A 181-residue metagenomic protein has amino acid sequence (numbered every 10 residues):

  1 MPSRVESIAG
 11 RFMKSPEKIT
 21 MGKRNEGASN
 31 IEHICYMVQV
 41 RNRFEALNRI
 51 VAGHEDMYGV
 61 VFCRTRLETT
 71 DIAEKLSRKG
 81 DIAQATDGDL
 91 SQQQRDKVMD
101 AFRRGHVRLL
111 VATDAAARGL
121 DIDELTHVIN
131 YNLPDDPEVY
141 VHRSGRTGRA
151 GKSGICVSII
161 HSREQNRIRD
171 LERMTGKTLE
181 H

Functional and structural regions predicted by a protein language model:
M1-H181: Conserved helicase RecA-like core
